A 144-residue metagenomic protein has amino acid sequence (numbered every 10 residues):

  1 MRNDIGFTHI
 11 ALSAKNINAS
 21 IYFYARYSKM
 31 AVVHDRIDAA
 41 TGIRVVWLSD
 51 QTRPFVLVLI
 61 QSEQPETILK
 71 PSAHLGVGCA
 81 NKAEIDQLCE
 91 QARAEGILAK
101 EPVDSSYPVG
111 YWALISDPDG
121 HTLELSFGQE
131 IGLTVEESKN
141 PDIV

Functional and structural regions predicted by a protein language model:
M1, E63-E66: Short, flexible, solvent-exposed loop/turn segments with mixed acidic/basic and small polar residues
M1-N3, C89-V144: Vicinal oxygen chelate
R2, A11-V56: Core segments of cupin and vicinal oxygen chelate
F7-K15, V46-S49, E66-Q91, Y111-S116: Vicinal oxygen chelate
I21-Y22, L57, D86, L123: Alpha-helical elements of the RecA-like P-loop NTPase motor core of helicases
D38-T41, P65-E66, D104-P108: A short beta-turn/loop motif at secondary-structure boundaries
